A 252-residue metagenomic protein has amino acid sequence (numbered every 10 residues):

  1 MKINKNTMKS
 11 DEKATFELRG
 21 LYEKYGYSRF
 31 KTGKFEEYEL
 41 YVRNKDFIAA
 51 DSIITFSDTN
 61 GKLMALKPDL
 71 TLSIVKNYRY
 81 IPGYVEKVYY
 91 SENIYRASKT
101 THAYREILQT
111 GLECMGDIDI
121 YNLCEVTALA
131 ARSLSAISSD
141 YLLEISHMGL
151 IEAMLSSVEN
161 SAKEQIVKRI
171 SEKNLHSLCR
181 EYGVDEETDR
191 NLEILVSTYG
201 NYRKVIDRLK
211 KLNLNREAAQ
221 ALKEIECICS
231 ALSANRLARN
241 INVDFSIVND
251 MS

Functional and structural regions predicted by a protein language model:
M1-T7: Auxiliary tRNA-acceptor-end handling modules of aminoacyl-tRNA synthetases
T7-Y25, E37, D51, D69-P82 (+2 more regions): Positively charged, Gly/Ser-enriched RNA/tRNA-binding surfaces
T32-F35, E144-H147, D244-F245: Acidic carboxylate-rich catalytic motifs and surrounding loops in phosphoryl-/glycosyl-chemistry enzymes
K34-M64: Polyanion/phosphate-binding surface patch
R43, T100-R105, M154-S157: Short acidic, glycine/serine/threonine-rich loops at helix termini
S52-D58, E159-V184, T188: Acidic, His- and aromatic-enriched active-site or binding-groove loops in soluble protein domains that engage sugars
K62-M64, S138-L142: Short active-site oxyanion
I145-V158: Short, conserved secondary-structure transition motifs
